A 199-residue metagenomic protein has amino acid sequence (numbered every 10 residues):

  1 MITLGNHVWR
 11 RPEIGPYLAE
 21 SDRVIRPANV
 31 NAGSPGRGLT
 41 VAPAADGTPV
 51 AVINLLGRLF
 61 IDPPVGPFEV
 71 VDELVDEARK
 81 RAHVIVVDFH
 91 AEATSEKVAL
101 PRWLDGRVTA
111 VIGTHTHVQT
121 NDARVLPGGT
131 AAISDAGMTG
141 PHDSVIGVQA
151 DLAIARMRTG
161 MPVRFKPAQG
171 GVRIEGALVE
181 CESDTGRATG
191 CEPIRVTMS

Functional and structural regions predicted by a protein language model:
M1-S199: Acidic, metal/ion-coordinating pockets
